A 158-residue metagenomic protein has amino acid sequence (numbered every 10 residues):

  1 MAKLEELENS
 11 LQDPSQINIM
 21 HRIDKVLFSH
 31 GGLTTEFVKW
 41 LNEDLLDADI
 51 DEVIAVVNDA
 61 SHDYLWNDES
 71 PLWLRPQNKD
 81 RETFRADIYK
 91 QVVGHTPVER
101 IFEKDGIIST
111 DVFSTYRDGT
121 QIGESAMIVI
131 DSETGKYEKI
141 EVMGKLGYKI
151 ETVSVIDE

Functional and structural regions predicted by a protein language model:
M1-T83: Active-site-proximal loop/helix segment associated with metal-binding centers of metalloenzymes
L33, T110, G144-K145: Generic hydrophobic secondary-structure signal
V38-N42, G119-Q121, Y148-I156: A short, polar/proline- and glycine-enriched secondary-structure boundary/capping micro-motif
L46, D51-V56, T115-G119, E133-E138 (+1 more regions): Glycine-rich loops and low-complexity Gly/Arg-rich segments that provide flexible linkers or classic glycine-based
Q77-E141: Conserved beta-sheet core of the metallophosphoesterase superfamily
K139-I150: Short, solvent-exposed aromatic-acidic interface loops
M143, I156-E158: Terminal low-complexity/disordered tails
